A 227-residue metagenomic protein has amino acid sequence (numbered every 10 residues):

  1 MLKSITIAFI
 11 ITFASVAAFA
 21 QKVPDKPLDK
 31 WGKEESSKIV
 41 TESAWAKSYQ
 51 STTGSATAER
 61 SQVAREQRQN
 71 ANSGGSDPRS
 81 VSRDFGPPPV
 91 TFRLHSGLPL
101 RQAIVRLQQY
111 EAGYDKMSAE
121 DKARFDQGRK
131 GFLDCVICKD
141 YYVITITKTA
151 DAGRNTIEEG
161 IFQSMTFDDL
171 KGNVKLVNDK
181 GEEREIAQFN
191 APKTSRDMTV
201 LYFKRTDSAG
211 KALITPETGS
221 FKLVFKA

Functional and structural regions predicted by a protein language model:
S4-A17: Bacterial N-terminal signal peptides
Q21-A227: PEST-like low-complexity, intrinsically disordered acidic/proline/serine-rich tracts that flank trafficking/processing
